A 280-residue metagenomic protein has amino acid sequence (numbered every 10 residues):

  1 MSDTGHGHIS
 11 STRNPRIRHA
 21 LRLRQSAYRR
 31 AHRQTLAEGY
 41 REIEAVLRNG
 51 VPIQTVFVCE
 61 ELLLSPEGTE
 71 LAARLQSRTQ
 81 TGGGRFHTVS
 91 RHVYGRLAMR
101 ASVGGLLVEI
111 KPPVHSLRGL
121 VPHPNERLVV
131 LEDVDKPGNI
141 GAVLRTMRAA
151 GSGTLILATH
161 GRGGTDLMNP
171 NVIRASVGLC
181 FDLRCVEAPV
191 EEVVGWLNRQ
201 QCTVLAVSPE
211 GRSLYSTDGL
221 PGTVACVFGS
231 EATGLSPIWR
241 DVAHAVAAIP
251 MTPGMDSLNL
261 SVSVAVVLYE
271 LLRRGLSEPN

Functional and structural regions predicted by a protein language model:
M1-A101, T203: N-terminal positively charged helical leader segments and presequences
Y40, E61-L63, V93, P113 (+3 more regions): Short glycine-rich anion-binding loops that position phosphate/pyrophosphate groups of nucleotides and phosphorylated
R41, R48, Q80-T81, H87-H92 (+1 more regions): RNA substrate-binding interface of SAM-dependent RNA methyltransferases
G105-E109, S176-G178, G222-G229: Short basic, glycine-rich beta-strand/loop surfaces that mediate nucleic-acid
V108, T146-A150, R162-L179, P237-N280: Structured adenosyl-cofactor binding patch, chiefly the S-adenosyl-L-methionine
L205-M255: Active-site/ligand-binding-proximal alpha/beta "capping" segment
